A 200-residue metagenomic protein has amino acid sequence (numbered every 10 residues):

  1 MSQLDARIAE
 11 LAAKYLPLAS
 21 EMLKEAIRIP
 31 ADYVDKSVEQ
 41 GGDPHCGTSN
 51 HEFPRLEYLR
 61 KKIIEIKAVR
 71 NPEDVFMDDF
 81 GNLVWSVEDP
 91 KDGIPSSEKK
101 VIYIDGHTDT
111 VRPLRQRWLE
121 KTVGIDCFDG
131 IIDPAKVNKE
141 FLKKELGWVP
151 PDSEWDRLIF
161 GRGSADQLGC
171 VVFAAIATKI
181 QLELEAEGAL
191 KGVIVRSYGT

Functional and structural regions predicted by a protein language model:
S2-R162, L182-V193: Acidic/His- and Gly-rich active-site-bordering loop/insert found across diverse amide/peptide-bond hydrolases
T108-T110, A165, Y198-T200: Acidic, glycine-rich active-site loops and adjacent beta-strand->loop/helix elements that engage anionic groups
G163-T178: Active-site alpha-helical elements of protease catalytic centers
A174, K191-V195, G199: Internal, well-ordered domain-core segments that constitute the primary functional module of diverse proteins
